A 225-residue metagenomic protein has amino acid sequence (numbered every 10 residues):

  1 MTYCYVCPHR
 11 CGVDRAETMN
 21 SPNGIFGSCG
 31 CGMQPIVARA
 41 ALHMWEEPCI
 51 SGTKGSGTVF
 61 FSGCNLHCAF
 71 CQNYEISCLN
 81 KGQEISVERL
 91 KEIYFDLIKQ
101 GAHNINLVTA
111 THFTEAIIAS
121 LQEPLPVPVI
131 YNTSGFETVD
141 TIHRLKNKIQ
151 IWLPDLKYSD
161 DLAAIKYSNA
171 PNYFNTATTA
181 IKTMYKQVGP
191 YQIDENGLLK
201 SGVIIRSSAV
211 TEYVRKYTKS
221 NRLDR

Functional and structural regions predicted by a protein language model:
M1-F61, N65, A69, N73-C78: N-terminal [4Fe-4S]-dependent radical SAM core
T2, I85, H112: Conserved active-site and cofactor/substrate-binding residues in soluble primary-metabolism enzymes
P8, L79-I85, E137, W152-K157: Short, exposed beta-strand "edge-strand" segments with a Pro/Gly-rich flavor and a Y/T-containing core
T18, L79, Y191-E195: Secondary-structure transition/capping residues
S56, C64, K81, V87-L90 (+2 more regions): Glycine-rich adenosyl-nucleotide cofactor-binding module
S56, G82, S168-N172: Short alpha-helix boundary/capping segments
E75-I85, A102-I105: Glycine-rich phosphate-binding "P-loop"
E92-R225: Conserved AdoMet/S-adenosylmethionine-binding subsite of the radical SAM
